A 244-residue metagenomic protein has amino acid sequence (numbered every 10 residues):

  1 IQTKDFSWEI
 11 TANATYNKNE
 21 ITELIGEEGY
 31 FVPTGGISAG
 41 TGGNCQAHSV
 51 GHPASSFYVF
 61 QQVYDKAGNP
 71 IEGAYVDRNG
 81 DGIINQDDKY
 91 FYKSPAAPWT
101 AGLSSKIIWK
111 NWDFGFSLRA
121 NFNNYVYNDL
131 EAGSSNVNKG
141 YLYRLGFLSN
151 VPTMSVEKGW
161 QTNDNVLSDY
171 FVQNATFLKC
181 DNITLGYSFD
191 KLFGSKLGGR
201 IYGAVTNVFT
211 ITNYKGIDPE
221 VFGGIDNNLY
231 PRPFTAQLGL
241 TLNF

Functional and structural regions predicted by a protein language model:
I1-T3, N17, W109-W112, D190-K196 (+1 more regions): Outer-membrane beta-barrel channels and translocator barrels
Q2-P95, N213-G216: Conserved small-residue
F6, A97-A101, T176-D181, L197 (+1 more regions): Residues that define the transmembrane beta-barrel architecture of outer-membrane proteins
W8-I10, L103, W109, F114-F116 (+2 more regions): Transmembrane beta-strands of outer-membrane beta-barrel proteins
A14-E20, W109-N111, A120-N124, N182 (+3 more regions): Transmembrane beta-strands of outer-membrane beta-barrel pores
V32-N69, L142-S149, T153, N163-N165 (+1 more regions): C-terminal beta-signal and terminal closure region of outer-membrane beta-barrel proteins
N69, N121-T206: Extracytoplasmic gating/loop element in the C-terminal half of outer-membrane beta-barrel translocons and assembly
D88-F91, S168-V172, G223-N228: Extracellular loop and loop/strand-boundary signature of outer-membrane beta-barrel proteins
